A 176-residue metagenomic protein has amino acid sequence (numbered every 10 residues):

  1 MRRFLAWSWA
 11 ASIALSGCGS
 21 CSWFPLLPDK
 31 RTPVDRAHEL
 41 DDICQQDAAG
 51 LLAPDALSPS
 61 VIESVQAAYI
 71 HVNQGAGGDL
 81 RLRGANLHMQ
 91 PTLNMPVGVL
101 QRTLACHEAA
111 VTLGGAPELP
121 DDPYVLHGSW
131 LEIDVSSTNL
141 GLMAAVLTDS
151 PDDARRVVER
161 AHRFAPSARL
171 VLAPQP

Functional and structural regions predicted by a protein language model:
M1-C18: Sec-dependent bacterial lipoprotein signal peptides
L15-R36: Bacterial Sec signal peptide processing site at the extreme N-terminus
D35-A37, Q74-V97, A145: Terminal, regulation- and interaction-focused segments at domain boundaries
D41-R81: Compositionally biased P/S/T/G-rich terminal and signal peptide-adjacent segments that lie outside catalytic cores
I43, D149-P176: C-terminal partner/receptor-binding element of secreted or periplasmic proteins
H88-D122: Mature extracytoplasmic domains of secretory-pathway proteins
P91-M95, L113, T138-G141, A145 (+2 more regions): Surface-exposed, polar/charged faces of alpha-helical domains in mature secreted/periplasmic/lumenal proteins
P117-D149: Short, solvent-exposed interaction modules
